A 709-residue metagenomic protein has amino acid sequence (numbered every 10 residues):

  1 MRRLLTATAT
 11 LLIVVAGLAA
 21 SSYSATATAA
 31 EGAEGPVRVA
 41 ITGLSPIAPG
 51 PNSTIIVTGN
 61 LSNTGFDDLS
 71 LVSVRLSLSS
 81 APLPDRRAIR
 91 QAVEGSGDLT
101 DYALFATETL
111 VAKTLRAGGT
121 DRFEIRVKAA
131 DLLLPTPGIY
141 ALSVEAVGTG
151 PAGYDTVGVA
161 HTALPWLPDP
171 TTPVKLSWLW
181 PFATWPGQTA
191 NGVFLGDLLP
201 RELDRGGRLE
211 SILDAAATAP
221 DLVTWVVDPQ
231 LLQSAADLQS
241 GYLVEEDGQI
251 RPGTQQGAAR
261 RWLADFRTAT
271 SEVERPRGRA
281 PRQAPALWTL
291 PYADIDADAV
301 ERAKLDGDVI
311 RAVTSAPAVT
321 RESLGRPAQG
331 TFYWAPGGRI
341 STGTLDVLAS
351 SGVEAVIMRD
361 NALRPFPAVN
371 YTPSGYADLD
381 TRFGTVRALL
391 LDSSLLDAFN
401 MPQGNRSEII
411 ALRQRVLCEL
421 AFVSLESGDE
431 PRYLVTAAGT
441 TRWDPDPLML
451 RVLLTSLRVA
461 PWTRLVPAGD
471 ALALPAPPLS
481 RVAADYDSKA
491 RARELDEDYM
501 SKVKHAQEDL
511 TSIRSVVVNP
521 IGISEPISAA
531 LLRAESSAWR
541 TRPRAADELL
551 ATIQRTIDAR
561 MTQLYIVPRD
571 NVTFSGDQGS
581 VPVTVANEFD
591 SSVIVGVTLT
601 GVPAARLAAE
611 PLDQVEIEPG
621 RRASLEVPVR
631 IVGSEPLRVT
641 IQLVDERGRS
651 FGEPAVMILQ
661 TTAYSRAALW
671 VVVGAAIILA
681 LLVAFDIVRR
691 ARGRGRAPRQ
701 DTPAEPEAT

Functional and structural regions predicted by a protein language model:
E34-G35, I47-P51, S634-T640, V644-T709: Acidic, serine/threonine- and proline-rich intrinsically disordered appendage/tail regions
N60-D68, T584-F589: Asparagine-centered strand-capping/turn motif at beta-strand->loop junctions
P84-A112, V602-D613, R621, F651: Short beta-strand and strand-turn-strand segments in soluble, beta-rich domains
D131-L142, G633-T640: Short glycine/proline/serine/threonine-rich loop/turn segments at secondary-structure transition edges
G150-L176, F651-V672: Short beta-strand elements
Y154-P276: Active-site beta->alpha N-cap acidic-glycine motif
D214-A219, V223, S315-P327, G338-Y565 (+1 more regions): Catalytic grooves of carbohydrate-active enzymes
T511, V518-R666: Membrane-proximal extracellular "stem/stalk" segments of glycoproteins immediately N-terminal to a transmembrane helix
